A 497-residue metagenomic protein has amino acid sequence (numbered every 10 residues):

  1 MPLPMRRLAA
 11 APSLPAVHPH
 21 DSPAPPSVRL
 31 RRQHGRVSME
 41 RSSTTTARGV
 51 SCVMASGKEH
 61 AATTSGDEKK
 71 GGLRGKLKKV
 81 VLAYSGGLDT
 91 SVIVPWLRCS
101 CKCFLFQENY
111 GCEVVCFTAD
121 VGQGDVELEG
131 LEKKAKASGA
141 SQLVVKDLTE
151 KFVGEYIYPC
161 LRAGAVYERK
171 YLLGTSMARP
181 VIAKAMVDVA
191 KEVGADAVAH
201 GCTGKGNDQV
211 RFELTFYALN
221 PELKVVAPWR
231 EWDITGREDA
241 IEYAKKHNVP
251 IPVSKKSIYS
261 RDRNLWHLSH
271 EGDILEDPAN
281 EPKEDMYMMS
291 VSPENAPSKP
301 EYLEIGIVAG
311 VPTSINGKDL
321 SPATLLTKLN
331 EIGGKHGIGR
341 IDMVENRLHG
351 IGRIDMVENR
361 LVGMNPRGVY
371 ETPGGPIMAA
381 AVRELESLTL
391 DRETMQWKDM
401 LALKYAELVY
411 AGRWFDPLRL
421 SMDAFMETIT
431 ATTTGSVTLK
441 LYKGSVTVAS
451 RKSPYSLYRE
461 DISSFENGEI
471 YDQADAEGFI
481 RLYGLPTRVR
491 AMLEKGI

Functional and structural regions predicted by a protein language model:
M1-T44: N-terminal chloroplast transit peptides
G49-V81, D89-I497: Nucleotide-activated chemistry modules centered on ATP-dependent adenylation/adenylyltransferase
Y84: PRPP/pyrophosphate-binding module of the type I phosphoribosyltransferase fold
